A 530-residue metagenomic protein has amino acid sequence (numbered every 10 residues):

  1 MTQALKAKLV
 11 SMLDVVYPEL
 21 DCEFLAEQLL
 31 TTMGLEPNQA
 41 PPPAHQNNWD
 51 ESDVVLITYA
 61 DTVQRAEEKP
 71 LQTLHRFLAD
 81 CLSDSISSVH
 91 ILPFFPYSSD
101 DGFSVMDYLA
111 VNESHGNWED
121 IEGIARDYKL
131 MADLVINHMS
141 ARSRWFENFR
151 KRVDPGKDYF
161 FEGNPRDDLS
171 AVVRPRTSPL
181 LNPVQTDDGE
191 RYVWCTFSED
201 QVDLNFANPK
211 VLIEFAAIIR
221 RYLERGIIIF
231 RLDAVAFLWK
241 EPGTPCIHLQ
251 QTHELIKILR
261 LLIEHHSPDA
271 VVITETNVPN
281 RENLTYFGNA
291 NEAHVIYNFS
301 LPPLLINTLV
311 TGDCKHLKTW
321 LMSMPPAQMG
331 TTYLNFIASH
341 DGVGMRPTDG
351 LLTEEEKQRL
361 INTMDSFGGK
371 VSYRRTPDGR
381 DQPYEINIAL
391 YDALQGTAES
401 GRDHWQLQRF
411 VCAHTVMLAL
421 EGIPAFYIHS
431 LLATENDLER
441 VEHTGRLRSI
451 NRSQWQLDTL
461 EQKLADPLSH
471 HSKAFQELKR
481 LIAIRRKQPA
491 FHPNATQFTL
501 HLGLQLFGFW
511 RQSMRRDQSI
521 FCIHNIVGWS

Functional and structural regions predicted by a protein language model:
T2-S530: Active-site and adjacent substrate-binding regions of carbohydrate-active enzymes
